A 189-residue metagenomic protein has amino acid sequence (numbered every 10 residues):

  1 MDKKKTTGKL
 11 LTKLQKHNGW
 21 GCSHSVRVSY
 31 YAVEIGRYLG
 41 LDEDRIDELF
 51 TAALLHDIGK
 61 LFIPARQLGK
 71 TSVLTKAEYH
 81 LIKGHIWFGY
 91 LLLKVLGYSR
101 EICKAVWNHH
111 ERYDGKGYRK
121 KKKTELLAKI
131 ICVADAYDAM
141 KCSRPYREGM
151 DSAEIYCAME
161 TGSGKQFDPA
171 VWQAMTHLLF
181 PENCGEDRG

Functional and structural regions predicted by a protein language model:
D2-G189: Histidine- and acidic-residue-rich, metal-dependent catalytic cores
